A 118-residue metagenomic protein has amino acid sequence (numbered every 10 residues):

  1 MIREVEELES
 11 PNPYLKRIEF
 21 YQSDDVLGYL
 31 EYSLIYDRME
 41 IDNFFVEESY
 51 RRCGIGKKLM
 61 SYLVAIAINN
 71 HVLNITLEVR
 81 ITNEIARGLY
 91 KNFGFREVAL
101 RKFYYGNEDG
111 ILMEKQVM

Functional and structural regions predicted by a protein language model:
M1-S49, M60-Y62, I66, N70 (+2 more regions): Acetyl-CoA-dependent GNAT
V26, R52-G54, E108: Short glycine/serine/threonine-biased micro-segments
I41, I75-V79: Conserved hydrophobic beta-strand within the GNAT/NAT acetyltransferase core sheet that lines the active-site cleft
E47-S61, R80-G88, N92-F93: Conserved glycine-rich acetyl-CoA-binding loop
C53, N70-L73: Short coil/turn segments at alpha/beta junctions that flank glycine-rich nucleotide-binding fingerprints
E78, K91, R96-L112: Conserved catalytic-core motifs of GNAT/GCN5-like acyltransferases
